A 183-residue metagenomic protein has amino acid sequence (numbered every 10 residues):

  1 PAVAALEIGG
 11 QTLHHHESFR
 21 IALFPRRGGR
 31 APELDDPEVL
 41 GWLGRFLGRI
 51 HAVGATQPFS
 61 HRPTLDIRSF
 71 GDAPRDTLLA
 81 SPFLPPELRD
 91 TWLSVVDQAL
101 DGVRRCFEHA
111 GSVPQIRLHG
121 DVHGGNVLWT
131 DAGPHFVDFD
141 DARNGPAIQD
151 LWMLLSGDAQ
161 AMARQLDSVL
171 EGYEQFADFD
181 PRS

Functional and structural regions predicted by a protein language model:
P1-S60: ATP-binding pocket architecture of kinase catalytic cores
P1-V3, D178-S183: Short, intrinsically disordered, charge-balanced linker/junction segments flanking boundaries in proteins
G10, R68-F70, Q175: Alpha-helical transmembrane segments of bacterial inner-membrane membrane proteins
D35-W42, R143-P146, D158-A161: Short alpha-helix boundary/capping segments
W42, F46, V95-Q98, D150 (+1 more regions): Charged catalytic carboxylate motif
A55-R62, F70-G120: An alpha-helical support segment within catalytic cores of ATP-dependent transferases
V103-L151: Active-site acidic catalytic loop and adjacent metal/ATP-binding pocket of ATP-dependent phosphoryl transfer enzymes
A147-D178: Active-site activation/catalytic loop segments of kinase-like enzymes and analogous catalytic loops in related
